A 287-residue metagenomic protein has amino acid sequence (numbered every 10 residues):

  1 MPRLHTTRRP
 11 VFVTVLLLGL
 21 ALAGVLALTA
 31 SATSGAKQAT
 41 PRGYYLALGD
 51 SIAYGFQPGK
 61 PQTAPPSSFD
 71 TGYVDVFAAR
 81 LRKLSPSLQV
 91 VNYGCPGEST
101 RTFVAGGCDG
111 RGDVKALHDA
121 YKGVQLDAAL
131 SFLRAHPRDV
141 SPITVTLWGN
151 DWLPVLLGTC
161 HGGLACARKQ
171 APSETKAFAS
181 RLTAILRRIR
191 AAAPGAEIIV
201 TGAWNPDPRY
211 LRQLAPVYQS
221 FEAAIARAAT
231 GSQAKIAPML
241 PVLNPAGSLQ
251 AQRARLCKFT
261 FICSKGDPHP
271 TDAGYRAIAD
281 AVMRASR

Functional and structural regions predicted by a protein language model:
P2-S34: Secretory targeting and sorting signals
G35-V104: Serine-esterase "nucleophile elbow" of acetyl-processing enzymes
Y44-G49, A53-F56, Q89-G94, S141-T146 (+3 more regions): Structural recognition of the beta-strand scaffold that forms the well-ordered cores of secreted hydrolase catalytic
S51-Y54, C95-R101, W148-P154, W204-P208 (+2 more regions): Solvent-exposed loop/turn segments at secondary-structure junctions within structured extracellular/periplasmic domains
Y54-P58, C108-S173: Oxyanion-hole/transition-state-stabilizing segment in secreted/luminal serine hydrolases and related acyltransferases
P96-V124, Q250-I262: Charged, often glycine-rich, active-site loop that binds/positions anionic groups
N150-D151, C160, I185-Q219: Active-site segments of SGNH/GDSL-like serine hydrolases that catalyze O-acetyl group transfer/hydrolysis on lipids
A203-R287: Catalytic His-Asp segment of secreted/periplasmic serine-dependent ester chemistry enzymes
